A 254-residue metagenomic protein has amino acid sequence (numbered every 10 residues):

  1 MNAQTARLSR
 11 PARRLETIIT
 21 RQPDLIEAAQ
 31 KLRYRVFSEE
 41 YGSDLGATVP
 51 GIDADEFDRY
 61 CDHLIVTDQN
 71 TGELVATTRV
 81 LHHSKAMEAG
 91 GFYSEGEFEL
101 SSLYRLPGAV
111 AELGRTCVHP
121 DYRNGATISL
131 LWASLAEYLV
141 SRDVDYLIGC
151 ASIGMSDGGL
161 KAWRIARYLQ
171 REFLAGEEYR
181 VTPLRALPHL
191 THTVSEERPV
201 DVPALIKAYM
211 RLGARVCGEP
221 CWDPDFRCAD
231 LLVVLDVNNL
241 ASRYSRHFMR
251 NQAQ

Functional and structural regions predicted by a protein language model:
M1-R10, Q254: Basic/polar N-terminal segments that are highly enriched at the extreme N-terminus, encompassing both cleavable
A6-H82: Short amphipathic alpha-helix that is part of the acyltransferase structural core
D53-D55, K161-I165, L231-L235: Short low-complexity, flexible loop/linker segments enriched in glycine and/or proline with clustered acidic
C61, C228-L232: Short hydrophobic/aromatic beta-strand or adjacent loop that forms the aromatic wall/cage of a ligand/substrate-binding
E73, A126, A241-S245: Short, conserved charged micro-motifs
H83-R215, P220-C228, L240: Acyl-donor binding region in acyl/amide transferases
L232-Q254: Long, continuous compositionally biased terminal/linker segments
